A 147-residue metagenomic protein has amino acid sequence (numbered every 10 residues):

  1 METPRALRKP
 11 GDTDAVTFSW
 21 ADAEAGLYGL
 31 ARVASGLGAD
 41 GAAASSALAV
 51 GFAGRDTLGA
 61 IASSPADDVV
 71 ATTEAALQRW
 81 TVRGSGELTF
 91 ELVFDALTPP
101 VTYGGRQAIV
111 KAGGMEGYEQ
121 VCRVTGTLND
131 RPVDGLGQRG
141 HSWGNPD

Functional and structural regions predicted by a protein language model:
M1-D147: Targeting-peptide/extracellular-domain and disordered-appendage signature
